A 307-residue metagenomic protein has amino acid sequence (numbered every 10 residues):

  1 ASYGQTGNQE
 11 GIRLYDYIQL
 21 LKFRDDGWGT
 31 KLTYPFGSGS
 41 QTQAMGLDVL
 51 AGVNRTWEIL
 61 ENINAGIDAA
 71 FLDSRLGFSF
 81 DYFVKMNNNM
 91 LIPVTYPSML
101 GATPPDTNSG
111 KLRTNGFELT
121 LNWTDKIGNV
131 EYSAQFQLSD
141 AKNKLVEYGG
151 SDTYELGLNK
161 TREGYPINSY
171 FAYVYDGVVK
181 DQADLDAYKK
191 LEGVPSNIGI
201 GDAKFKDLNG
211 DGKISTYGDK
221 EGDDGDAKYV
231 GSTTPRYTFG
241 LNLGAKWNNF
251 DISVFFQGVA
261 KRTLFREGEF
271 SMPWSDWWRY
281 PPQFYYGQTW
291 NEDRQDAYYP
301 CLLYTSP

Functional and structural regions predicted by a protein language model:
A1-I167, S306: Extracellular/periplasmic, surface-exposed regions of secreted and cell-surface proteins
G7, E118, W274, R279 (+1 more regions): Membrane-proximal N-terminal amphipathic helix
E10-Y17, L21-W28, T107, K126-S232 (+3 more regions): Conserved small-residue
A51, G66, D223-D226, T238-G240: Short, hydrophobic/aromatic alpha-helical segments in well-folded domains
F83-N88, P97-M99, G258-R262, E269-P273: Active/binding-pocket-proximal capping segment
G128, E267-E269: Short low-complexity, flexible loop/linker segments enriched in glycine and/or proline with clustered acidic
T234-L264: Glycine-rich, aromatic-lined ligand/substrate-binding cores of catalytic and carbohydrate-binding domains
C301-P307: Residue-level detector of conserved catalytic or cofactor/ligand-binding positions in enzyme active sites
